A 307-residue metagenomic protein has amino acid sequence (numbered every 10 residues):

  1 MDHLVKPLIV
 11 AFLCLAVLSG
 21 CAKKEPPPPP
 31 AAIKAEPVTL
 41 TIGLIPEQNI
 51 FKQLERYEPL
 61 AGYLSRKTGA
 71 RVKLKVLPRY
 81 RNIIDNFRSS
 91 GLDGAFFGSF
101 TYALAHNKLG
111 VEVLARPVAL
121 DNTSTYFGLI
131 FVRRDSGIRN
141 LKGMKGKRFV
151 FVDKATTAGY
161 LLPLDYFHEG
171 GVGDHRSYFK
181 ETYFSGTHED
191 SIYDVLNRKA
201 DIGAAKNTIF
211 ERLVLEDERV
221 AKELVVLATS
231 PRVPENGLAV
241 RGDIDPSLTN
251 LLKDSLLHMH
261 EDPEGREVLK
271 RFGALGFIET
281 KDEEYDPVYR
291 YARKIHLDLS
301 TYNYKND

Functional and structural regions predicted by a protein language model:
M1-I9: Bacterial N-terminal signal peptides that target proteins for export
V17-G20: C-terminal motif of bacterial Sec signal peptides marking the signal peptidase cleavage site
A22-E25, I33-G43, Q48-N49, Q53-P59 (+2 more regions): An extracytoplasmic/periplasmic, membrane-proximal ligand-sensing/linker region
P37, I42-S65, L77, F100 (+1 more regions): Bilobed "Venus flytrap"/periplasmic-binding protein-like clamshell domains and structurally analogous long
R81-A95, K108, K142, T187-T208: Short helices/loops that flank or line small-molecule/ion binding pockets
D85-G143: Acidic, polar ligand-binding/catalytic clefts
S99-K108, H168-E169, D194-N197, D201-K222: A ligand-binding cleft/hinge motif common to bilobed small-molecule-binding domains
E112-N122, Y178-E181, V214-R232: Short beta-strand->loop
